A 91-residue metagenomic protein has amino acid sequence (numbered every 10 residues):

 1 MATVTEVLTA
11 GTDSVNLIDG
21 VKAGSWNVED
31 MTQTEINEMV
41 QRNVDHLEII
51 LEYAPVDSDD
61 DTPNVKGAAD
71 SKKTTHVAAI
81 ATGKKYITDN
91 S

Functional and structural regions predicted by a protein language model:
M1-W26, T88-S91: Short, intrinsically disordered N-terminal pre-domain segments
A10, T32-E52: Short amphipathic alpha-helical heptad-repeat segments
G11-S14, N43, K73, G83: Small side chains
A23-T34, P55-D70, S91: Charged, low-complexity interaction regions
N37, Q41, P63-A81: Short, charged, amphipathic alpha-helical segments
H46-V56, T75-S91: Amphipathic alpha-helical coiled-coil segments
